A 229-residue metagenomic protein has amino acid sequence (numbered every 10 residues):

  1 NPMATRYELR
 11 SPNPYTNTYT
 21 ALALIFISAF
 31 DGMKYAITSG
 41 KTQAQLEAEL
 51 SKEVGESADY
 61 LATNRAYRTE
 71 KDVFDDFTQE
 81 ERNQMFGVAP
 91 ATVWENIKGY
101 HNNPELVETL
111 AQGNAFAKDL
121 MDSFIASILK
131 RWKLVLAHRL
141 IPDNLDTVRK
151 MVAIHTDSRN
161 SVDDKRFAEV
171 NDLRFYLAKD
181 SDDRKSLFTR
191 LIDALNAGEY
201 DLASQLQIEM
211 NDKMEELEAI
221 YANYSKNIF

Functional and structural regions predicted by a protein language model:
N1-F229: C-terminal accessory/tail domains of diverse enzymes
